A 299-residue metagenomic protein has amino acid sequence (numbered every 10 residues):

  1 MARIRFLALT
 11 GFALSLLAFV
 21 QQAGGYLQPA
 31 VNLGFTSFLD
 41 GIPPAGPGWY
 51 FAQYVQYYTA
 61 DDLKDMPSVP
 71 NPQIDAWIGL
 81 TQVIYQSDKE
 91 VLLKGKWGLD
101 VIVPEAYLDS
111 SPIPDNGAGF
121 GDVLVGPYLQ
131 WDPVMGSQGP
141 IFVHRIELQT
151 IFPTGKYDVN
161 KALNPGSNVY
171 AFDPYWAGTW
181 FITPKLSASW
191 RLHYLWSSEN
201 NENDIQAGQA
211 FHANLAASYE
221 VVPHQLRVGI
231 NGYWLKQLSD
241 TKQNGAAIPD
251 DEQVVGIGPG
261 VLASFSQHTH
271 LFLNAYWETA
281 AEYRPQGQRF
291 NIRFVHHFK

Functional and structural regions predicted by a protein language model:
L27-Q28, Y57-I78, I113-A118, A162-N164: Surface-exposed strand-loop-strand hairpins of Gram-negative outer-membrane beta-barrel proteins
L33, W49-T59, L99-E105, I146-F152 (+4 more regions): Transmembrane beta-barrel strands of outer-membrane/channel proteins
G41-G48, D88-W97, P112, P133-V143 (+4 more regions): Short loop/turn motifs that connect adjacent beta-strands in outer-membrane beta-barrel proteins
Q53, T81-S87, V125-W131, L148 (+5 more regions): Residues on the lipid-exposed face of transmembrane beta-strands in outer-membrane beta-barrel proteins
Q56, D204-K299: Outer membrane beta-barrel transmembrane domains
Y58-K64, P104-P112, V134, T150-K161 (+6 more regions): Sequence/structural signature of outer-membrane beta-barrel proteins
Q73-T81, G95, G117-V125, F142 (+4 more regions): Residues that define the transmembrane beta-barrel architecture of outer-membrane proteins
E147-F152, D158-K242, N274: Detector for outer-membrane/organellar transmembrane beta-barrel domains, recognizing the amphipathic beta-strand
